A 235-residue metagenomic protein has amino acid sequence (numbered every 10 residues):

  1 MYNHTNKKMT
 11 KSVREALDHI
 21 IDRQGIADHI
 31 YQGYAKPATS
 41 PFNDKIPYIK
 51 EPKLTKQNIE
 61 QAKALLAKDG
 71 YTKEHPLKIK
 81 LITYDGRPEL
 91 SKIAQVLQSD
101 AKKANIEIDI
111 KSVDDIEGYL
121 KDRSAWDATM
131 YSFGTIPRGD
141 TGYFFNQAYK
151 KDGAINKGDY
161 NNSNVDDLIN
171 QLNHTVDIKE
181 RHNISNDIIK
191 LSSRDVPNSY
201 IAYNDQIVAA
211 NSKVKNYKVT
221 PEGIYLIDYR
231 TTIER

Functional and structural regions predicted by a protein language model:
M1-K11, P47-Q61, D69-P76, K121-A125 (+2 more regions): Short, solvent-exposed loop/beta-turn-alpha elements that line the ligand-binding surface or hinge of extracytoplasmic
Y2-N3, L17, F42, L66 (+4 more regions): Buried hydrophobic packing residues in well-ordered domains
N3-H4, I30, F42, I82-D85 (+3 more regions): Active-site-proximal beta-strand/loop segments in catalytic clefts of secreted hydrolases
K8-I20, N164-L168, E180, I184: Short amphipathic alpha-helical coupling segments at ligand-binding clamshell hinges and other catalytic/signaling
M9-S99, K111: Append "and occasionally in soluble cytosolic enzymes with long acidic Gly/Pro-rich linkers
T10, E89-K92, Y119-K121, R138-T141 (+1 more regions): Extracytoplasmic/secreted cell-surface and envelope-processing proteins
K68-D85, E89, Y131-S132, V176-N211: Bilobed periplasmic-binding protein-like "clamshell/Venus-flytrap" ligand-binding domains
K102-A148, I184: Periplasmic binding protein-like
